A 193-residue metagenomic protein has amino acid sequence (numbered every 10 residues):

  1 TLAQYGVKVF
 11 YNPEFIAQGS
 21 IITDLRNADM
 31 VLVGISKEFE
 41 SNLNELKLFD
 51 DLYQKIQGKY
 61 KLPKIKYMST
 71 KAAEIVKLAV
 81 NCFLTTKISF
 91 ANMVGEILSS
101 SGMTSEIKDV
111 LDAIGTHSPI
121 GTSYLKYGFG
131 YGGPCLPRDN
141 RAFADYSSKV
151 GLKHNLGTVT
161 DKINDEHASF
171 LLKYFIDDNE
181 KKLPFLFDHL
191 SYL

Functional and structural regions predicted by a protein language model:
T1-L193: Structural/interface elements that position substrates and couple domains in central-metabolism enzymes
